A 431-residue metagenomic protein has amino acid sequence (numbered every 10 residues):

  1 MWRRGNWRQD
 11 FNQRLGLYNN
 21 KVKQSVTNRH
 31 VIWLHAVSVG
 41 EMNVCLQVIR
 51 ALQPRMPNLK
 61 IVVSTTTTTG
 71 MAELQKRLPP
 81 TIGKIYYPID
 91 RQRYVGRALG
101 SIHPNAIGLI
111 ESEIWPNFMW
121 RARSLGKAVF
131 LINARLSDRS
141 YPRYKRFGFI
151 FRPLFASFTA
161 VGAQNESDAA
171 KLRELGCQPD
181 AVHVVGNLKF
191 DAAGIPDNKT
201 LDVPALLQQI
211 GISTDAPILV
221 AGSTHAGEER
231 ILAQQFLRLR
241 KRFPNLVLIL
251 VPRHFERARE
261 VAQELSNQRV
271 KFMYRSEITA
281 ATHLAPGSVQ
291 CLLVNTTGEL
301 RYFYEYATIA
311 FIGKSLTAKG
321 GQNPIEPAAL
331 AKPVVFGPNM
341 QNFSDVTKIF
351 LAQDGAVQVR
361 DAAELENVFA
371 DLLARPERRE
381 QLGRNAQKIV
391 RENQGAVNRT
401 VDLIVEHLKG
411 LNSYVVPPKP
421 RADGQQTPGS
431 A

Functional and structural regions predicted by a protein language model:
M1-A431: Nucleotide-activated sugar donor-binding and catalytic core shared by glycosyltransferases and related lipid-linked
